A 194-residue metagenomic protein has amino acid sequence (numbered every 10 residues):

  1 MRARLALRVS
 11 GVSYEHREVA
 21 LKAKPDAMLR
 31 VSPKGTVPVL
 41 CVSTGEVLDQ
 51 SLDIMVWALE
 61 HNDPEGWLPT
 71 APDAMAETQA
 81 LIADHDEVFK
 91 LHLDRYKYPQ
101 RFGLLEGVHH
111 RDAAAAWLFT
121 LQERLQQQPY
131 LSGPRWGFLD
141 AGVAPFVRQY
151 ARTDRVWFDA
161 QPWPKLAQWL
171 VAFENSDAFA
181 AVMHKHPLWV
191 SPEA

Functional and structural regions predicted by a protein language model:
M1-D112: GST-like domain detector, emphasizing the conserved glutathione-binding G-site in the N-terminal thioredoxin-like
A20-K22, W163, H186-P187: Residue-level "edge-of-site" marker
R30, N175, H184: Phosphate-coordinating loops and pocket residues in cytosolic domains that bind phosphorylated ligands
H61-E65, T153, S176: Phosphate/oxyanion-binding loops and surfaces in catalytic or ligand/nucleic-acid-binding neighborhoods
E77, L81-N175: GST-like fold's C-terminal all-alpha helical module
K185-A194: Long, charge-rich low-complexity segments
